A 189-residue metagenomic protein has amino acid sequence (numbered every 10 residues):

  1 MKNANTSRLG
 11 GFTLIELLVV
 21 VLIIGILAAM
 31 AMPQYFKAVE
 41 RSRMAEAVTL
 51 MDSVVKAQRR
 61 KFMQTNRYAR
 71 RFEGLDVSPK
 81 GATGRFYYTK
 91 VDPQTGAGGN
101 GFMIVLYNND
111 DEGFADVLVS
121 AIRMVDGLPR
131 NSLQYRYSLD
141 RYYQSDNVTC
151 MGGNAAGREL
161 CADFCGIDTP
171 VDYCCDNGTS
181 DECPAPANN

Functional and structural regions predicted by a protein language model:
M1-S7: N-terminal secretory signal peptides that target proteins for export/translocation
S7-V39: N-terminal single-pass transmembrane signal-anchor helix
G10-F12, A45, D52, L139 (+1 more regions): Intrinsic structural disorder
A29, P33, K37-D76: Conserved hydrophobic/amphipathic alpha-helical signal-anchor segments
T65-N189: Periplasmic/extracellular, small/polar-rich flexible segments of pilin-like filament-forming proteins
